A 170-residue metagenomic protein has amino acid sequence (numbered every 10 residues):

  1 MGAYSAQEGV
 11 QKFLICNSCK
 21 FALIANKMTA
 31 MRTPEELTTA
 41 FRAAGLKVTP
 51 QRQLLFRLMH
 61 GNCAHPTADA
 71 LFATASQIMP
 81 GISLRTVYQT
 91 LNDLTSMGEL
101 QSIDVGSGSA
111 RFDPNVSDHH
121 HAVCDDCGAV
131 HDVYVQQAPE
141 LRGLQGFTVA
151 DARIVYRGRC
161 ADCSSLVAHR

Functional and structural regions predicted by a protein language model:
M1-R32, R170: Short, intrinsically disordered or compositionally biased N-terminal tails of bacterial proteins
R32-G45: Short, Lys/Arg-enriched N-terminal segment that forms or immediately precedes the first helix of a structured domain
P50, G61-T67: Short capping segments at the starts of secondary-structure elements
Q53-L58: Pre-recognition alpha-helix immediately N-terminal to the DNA-recognition helix within helix-turn-helix or winged-helix
A70-S76, V87: A short acidic, leucine-rich amphipathic alpha-helix
S83-L84: Short coil turns linking two alpha-helices in DNA-binding domains
V87-M97: Basic amphipathic alpha-helical segments that dock to polyanions
S96-R170: Non-DNA-binding regulatory cores of transcription-related proteins, predominantly C-terminal effector-binding
